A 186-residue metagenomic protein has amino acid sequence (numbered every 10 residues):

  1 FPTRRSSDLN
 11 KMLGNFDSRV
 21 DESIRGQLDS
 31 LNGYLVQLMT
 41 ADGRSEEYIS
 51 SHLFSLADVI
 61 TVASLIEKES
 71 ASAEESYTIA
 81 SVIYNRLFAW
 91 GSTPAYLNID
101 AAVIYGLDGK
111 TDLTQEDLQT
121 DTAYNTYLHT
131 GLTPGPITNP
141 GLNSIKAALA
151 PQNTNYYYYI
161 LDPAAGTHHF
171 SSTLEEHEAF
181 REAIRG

Functional and structural regions predicted by a protein language model:
R4-G186: Bacterial extracytoplasmic/cell-wall-associated proteins, especially those involved in peptidoglycan
